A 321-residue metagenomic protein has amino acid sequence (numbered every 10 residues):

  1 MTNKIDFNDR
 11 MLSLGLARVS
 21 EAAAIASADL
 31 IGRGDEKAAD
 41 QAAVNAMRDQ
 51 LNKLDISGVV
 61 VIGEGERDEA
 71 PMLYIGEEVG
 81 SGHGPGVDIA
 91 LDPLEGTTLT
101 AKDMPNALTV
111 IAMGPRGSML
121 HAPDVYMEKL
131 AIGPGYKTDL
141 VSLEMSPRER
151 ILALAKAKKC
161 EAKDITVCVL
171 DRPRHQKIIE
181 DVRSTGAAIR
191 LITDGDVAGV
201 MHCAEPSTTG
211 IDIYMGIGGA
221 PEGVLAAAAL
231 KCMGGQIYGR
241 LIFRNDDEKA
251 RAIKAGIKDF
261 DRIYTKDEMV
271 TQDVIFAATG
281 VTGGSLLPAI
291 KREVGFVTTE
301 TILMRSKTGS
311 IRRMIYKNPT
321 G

Functional and structural regions predicted by a protein language model:
M1-A90, E149-L152, K156, V197-A198 (+3 more regions): N-terminal subdomain of lithium-sensitive/metallo-dependent phosphomonoesterases centered on the IMPase/IPPase/PAP
R10-S13, G34, T98, K137-D139 (+1 more regions): A short glycine/serine-rich beta->alpha loop
V79-G80, T109-A112, G210-Y214: Short basic, glycine-rich beta-strand/loop surfaces that mediate nucleic-acid
G84-E95, L99-L120: DPxDG-like acidic metal-binding loop motif
L108-T109, K129, T320-G321: A short local loop/turn or secondary-structure capping micro-motif enriched for an aromatic residue
M113-P115, M119-V125, I192, G239-R244: Short, acidic/small-residue loops that bind anionic groups at enzyme active sites
R116-L154: Glycine-rich phosphate-binding loop plus the immediately following alpha-helix
E144-F296, E300-R305: An extended, acidic
